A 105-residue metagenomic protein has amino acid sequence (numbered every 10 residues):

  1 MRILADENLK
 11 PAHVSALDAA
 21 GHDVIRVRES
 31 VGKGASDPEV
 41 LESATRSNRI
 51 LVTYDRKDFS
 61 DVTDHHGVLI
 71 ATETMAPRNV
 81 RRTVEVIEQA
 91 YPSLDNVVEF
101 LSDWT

Functional and structural regions predicted by a protein language model:
R2, D6-E7, P11, S15-D18 (+3 more regions): Acidic, PIN/NYN-like endoribonuclease modules and their adjacent C-terminal/linker elements
R2, V27-V31, R46: Short, flexible loop segments at the rims of nucleotide/cofactor-binding pockets, characterized by
L9-K10, V24-R26, S47: Generic hydrophobic/packing signal
A19-E29: Short, basic, glycine/proline-bearing loop/turn elements
H22-V24, E39-A44: N-terminal start-of-chain detector that recognizes signal peptides and the immediate post-cleavage beginning
T45-S60: Acidic, metal-binding active-site segment of PIN/NYN-like and related structure-specific nucleases
